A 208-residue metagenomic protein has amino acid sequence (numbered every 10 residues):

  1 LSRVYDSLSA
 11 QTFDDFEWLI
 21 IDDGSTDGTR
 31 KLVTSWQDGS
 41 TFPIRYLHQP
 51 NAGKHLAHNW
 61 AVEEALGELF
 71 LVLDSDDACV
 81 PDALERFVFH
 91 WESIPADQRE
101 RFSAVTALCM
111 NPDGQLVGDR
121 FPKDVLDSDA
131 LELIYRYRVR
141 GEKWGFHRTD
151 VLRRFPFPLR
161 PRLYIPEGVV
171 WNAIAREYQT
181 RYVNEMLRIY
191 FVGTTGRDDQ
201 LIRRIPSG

Functional and structural regions predicted by a protein language model:
L1-R204: Nucleotide-sugar donor-binding/catalytic module of glycosyltransferases that assemble extracellular/cell-envelope
P206-G208: Non-catalytic, C-terminal membrane-associated alpha-helical segments of glycosyltransferases
